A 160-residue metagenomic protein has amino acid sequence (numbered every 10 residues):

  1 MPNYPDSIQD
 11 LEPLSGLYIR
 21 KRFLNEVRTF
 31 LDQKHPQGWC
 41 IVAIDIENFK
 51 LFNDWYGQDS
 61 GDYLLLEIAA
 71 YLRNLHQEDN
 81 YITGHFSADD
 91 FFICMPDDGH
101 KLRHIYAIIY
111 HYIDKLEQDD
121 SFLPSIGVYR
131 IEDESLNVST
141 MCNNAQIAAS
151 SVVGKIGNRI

Functional and structural regions predicted by a protein language model:
M1, D45-N48: Conserved acidic
D6-C40, E47-R73, G84-A88, F92 (+3 more regions): Conserved long alpha-helical elements within nucleotide-processing catalytic cores of c-di-GMP signaling and class III
K21, L136-S139: Conserved catalytic/ATP-binding subdomain
I41, F91, P124-V128: A structural signal for short, well-ordered beta-strand segments
N80-F86, D120: A short pre-motif secondary-structure segment
I93-D97, R130-D133: Short beta-strand-to-loop capping motifs
I105-Y112: Short amphipathic alpha-helices in soluble, non-transmembrane regions that often serve as interface/regulatory elements
E117-L123, T140-I160: Catalytic/regulatory signature loops of cyclic-dinucleotide turnover enzymes and related class III nucleotidyl cyclases
